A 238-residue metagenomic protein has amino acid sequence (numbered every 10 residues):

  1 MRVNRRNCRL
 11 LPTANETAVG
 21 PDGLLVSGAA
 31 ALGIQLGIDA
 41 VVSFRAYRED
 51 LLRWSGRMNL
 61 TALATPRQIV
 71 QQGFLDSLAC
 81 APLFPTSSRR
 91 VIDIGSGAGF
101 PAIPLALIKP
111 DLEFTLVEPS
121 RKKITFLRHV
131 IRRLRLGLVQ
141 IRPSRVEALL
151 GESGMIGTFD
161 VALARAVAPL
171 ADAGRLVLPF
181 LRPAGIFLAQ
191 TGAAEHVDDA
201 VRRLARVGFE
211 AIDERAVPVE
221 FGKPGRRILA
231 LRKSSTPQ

Functional and structural regions predicted by a protein language model:
R2-S88, I92, K122-V139: Class I SAM-dependent transferase core
V3, A102, K109-T115, P119-P237: S-adenosylmethionine
G20-G23, G99-A102, P110: Alpha-helical hinge/cap motifs
L24-S27, A31, G99, V161-A168: Short N-terminal signal/transit or membrane-insertion segments and the immediately adjacent low-complexity/disordered
Q35, N59-A62, Q68, F74 (+5 more regions): Residue-level preference for alpha-helix termini and adjacent loops
S77, I103-A106: Hydrophobic alpha-helical segments in the ANL/AMP-binding
I92-G99: Class I SAM-dependent methyltransferase "Motif I" SAM/SAH-binding loop
